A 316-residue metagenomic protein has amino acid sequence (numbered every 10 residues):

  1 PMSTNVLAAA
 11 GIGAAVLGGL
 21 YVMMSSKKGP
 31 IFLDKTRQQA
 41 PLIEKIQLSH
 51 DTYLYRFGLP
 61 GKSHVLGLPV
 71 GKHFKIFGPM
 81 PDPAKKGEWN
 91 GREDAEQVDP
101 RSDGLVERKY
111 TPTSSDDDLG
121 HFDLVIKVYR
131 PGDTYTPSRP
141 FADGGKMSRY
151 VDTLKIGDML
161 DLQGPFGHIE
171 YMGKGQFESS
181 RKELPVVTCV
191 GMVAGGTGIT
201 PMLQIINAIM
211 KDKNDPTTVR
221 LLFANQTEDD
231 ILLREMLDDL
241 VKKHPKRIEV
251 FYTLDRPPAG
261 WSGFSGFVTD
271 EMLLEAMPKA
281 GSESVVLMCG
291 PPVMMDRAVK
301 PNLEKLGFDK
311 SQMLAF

Functional and structural regions predicted by a protein language model:
M2-K28: Terminal signal-anchor or tail-anchor transmembrane helices that tether membrane-associated enzymes to cellular
S3, G18, T217-F316: Reductase modules of NAD(P)H-dependent flavoproteins
P30-D158, N225-T227, D255-R256: Ferredoxin-reductase
G71, G198, P291: Short, conserved phosphate/pyrophosphate- and ester-handling motifs at nucleotide-, phospho-/glycolipid
P112, I199-K213: Histidine-anchored nucleotide/phosphate-binding helix
P165-P185: A short, basic/flexible loop-to-alpha-helix module at the beginning of a structural domain
V187, M210-V219: Conserved S-adenosyl-L-methionine
C189-V193, L287: Conserved beta-strand elements of the Class I
